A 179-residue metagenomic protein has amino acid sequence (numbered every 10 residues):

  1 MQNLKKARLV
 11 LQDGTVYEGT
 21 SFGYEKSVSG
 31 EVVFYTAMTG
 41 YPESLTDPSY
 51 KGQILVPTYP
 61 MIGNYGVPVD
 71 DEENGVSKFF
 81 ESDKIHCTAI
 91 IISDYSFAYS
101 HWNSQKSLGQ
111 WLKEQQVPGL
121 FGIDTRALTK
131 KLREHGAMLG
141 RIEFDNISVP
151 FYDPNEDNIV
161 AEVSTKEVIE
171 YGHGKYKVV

Functional and structural regions predicted by a protein language model:
M1-V179: RNA-binding accessory domains that recognize and position tRNA/RNA substrates
